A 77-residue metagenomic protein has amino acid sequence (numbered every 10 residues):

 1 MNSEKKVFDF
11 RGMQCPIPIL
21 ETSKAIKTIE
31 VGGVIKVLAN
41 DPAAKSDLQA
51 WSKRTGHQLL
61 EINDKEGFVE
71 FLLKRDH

Functional and structural regions predicted by a protein language model:
E4-R11: Short amphipathic
I17-Q58: Amphipathic, hydrophobic secondary-structure cores in small proteins
Q49-H77: C-terminal structural segments of small proteins and small subunits
